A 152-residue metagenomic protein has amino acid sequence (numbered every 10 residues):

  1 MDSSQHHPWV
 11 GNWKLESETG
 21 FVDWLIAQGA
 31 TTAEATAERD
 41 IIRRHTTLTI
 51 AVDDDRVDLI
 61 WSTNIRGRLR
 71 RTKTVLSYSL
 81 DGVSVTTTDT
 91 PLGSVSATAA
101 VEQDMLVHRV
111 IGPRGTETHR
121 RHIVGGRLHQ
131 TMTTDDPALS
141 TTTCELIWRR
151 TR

Functional and structural regions predicted by a protein language model:
M1-R152: Hydrophobic small-molecule pocket/channel-lining residues, especially in calycin-type beta-barrels
